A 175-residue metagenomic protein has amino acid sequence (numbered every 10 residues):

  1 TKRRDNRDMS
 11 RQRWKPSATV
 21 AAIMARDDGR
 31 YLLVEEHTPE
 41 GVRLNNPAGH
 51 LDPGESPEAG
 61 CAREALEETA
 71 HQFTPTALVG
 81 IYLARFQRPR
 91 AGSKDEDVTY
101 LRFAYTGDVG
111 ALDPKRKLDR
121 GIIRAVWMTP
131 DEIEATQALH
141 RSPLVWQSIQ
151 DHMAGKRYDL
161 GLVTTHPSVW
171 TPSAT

Functional and structural regions predicted by a protein language model:
T1-D8: Short, Lys/Arg-enriched N-terminal segments with co-localized hydrophobic residues within the first ~10-30 amino acids
D8-L32, P47-D52, T106: Conserved N-terminal beta-strand and adjoining loop/helix that marks the start of the Nudix/MutT-like hydrolase domain
V20-A22, F73-T76: Small-residue-enriched segments and motifs
R26, T38, R90: Acidic surface patches and DE-rich sequence motifs
G29-E67: Conserved Nudix-box catalytic region and its N-terminal flanking loop in Nudix hydrolases and closely related
G41-L44, D119-T175: Nudix hydrolase/Nudix homology domain
L51-T74, A84-R141: Unchanged
L78-I81: Residue-level recognition of beta-strand microenvironments
